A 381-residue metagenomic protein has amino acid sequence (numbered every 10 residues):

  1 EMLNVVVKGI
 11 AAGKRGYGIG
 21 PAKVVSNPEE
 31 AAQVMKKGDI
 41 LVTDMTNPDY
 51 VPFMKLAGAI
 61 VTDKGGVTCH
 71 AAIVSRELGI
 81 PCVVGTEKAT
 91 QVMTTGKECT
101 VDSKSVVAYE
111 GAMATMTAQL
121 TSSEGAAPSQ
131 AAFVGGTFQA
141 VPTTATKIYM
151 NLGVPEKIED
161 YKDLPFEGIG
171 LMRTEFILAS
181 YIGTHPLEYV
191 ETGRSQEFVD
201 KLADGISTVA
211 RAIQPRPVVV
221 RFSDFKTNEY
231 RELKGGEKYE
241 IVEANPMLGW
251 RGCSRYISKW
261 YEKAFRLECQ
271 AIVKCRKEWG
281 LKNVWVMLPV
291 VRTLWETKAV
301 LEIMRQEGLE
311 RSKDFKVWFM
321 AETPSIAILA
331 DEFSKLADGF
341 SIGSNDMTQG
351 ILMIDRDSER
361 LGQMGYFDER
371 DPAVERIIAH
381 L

Functional and structural regions predicted by a protein language model:
N4-I40, D44-M172, H185: Acidic, glycine-rich flexible loop/linker segments
F133-L381: Conserved alpha/beta-domain cores
